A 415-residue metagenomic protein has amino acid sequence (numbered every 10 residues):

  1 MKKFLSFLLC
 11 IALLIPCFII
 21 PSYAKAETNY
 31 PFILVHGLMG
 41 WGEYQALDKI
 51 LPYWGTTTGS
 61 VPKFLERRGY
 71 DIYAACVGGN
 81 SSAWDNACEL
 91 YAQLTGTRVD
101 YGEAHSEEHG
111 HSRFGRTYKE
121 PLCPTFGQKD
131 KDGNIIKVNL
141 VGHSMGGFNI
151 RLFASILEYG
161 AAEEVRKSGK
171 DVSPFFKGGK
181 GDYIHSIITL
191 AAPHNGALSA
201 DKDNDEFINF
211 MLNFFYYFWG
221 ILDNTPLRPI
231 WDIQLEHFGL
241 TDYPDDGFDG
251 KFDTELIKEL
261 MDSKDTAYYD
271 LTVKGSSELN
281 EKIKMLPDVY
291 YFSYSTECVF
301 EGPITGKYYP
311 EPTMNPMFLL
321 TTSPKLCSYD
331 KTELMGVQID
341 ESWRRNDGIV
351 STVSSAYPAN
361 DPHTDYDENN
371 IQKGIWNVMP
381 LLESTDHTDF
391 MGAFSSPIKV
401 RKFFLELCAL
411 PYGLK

Functional and structural regions predicted by a protein language model:
M1-F4: Positively charged n-region of N-terminal signal peptides that target proteins for export
L9, L13-F18: Hydrophobic core
C10, S22-A24, D265: N-terminal cationic amphipathic segment used for targeting or macromolecule association
I15-P16, K49, N204, N360: Residues in and immediately flanking transmembrane alpha helices
C17-E27: Sec-dependent signal peptide cleavage junction
K25-V141, M145-M211, I371-K415: N-terminal non-catalytic accessory region
S155-K415: Helical cap/lid subdomain of alpha/beta-hydrolase-fold lipid enzymes that gates access to the catalytic pocket
